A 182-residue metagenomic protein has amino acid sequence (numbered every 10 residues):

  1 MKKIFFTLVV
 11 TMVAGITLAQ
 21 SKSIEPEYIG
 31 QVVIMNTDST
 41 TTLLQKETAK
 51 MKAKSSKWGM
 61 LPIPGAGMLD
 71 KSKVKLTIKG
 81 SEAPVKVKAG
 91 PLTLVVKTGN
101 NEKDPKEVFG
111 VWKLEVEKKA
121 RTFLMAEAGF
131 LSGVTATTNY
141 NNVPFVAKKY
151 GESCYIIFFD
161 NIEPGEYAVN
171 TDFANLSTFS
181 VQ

Functional and structural regions predicted by a protein language model:
M1-S21: Bacterial Sec-dependent N-terminal signal peptides
Q20-G133, T171-Q182: Primarily secretory-pathway and cell-envelope proteins
G90, G151-S153: Ser/Thr- and Asn-enriched, surface-exposed coil loops between beta-strands
A128-Y150: Extended, solvent-exposed segments with strong compositional bias
S153, I162-E166: A glycine-anchored, Pro-Gly-centered beta-turn/N-cap motif
D160, N170-T171: Short His-Asn-centered micro-motif
